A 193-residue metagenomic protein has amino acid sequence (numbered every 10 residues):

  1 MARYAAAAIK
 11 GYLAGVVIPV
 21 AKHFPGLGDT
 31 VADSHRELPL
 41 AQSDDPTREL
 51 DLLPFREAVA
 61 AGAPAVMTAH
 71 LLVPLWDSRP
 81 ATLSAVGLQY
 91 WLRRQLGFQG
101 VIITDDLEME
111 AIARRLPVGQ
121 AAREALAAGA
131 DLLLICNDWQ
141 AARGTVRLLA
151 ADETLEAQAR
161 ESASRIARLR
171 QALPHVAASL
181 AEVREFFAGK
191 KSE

Functional and structural regions predicted by a protein language model:
A2-L148, T154-Q158: Second-shell residues forming the walls of enzyme active-site clefts
P19, A65, L173-V176, L180: Short, polar/charged, Gly/Pro-enriched helix-capping and turn/loop motifs at alpha-helix termini and inter-helix linkers
G28, A142, R165, A181-R184: A glycine-rich phosphate-binding loop feature that marks nucleotide/adenosyl-phosphate handling sites
G97, I166, S192-E193: Generic low-polarity alpha-helical segments
A141-A142, R170-L173, K190-K191: Charged, low-complexity, helix-prone segments enriched in Lys/Glu/Asp/Gln
L148-L149, E185: Hydrophobic transmembrane signal anchors and adjacent membrane-proximal interface regions, especially in viral
A151-A178: Mid-to-C-terminal alpha-helical segments outside catalytic/metal-binding sites
H175-E193: Active-site microenvironment of metallo-dependent hydrolases
